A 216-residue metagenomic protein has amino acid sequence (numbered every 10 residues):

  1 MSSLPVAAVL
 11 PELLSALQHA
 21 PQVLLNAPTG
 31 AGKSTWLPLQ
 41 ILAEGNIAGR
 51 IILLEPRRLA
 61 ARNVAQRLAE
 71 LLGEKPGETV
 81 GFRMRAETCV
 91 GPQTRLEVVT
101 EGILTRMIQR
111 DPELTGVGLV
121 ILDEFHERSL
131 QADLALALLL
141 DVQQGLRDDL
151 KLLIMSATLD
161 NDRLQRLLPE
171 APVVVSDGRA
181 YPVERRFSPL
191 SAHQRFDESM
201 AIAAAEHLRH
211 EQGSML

Functional and structural regions predicted by a protein language model:
M1-L216: P-loop NTPase motor module signature
